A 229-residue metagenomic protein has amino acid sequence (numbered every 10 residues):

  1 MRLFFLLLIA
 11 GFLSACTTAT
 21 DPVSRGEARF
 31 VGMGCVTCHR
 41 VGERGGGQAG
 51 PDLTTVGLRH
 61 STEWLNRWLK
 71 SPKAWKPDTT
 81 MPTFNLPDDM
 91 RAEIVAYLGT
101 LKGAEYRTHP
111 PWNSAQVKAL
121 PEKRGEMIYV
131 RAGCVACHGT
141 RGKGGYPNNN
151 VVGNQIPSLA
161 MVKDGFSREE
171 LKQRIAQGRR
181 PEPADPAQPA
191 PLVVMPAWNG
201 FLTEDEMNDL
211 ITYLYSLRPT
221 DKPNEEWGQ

Functional and structural regions predicted by a protein language model:
F4-S14: Bacterial N-terminal signal peptides
C16-V31, A104-V130, G145, E225-Q229: Electrostatic cytochrome c docking/interface patches
V23-R29, V36-K70, P82, G139-A176 (+1 more regions): Gly/Gly-Pro-rich "capping" loops immediately C-terminal to redox-active cysteine motifs in periplasmic/lumenal
S24, A28, E63, R67 (+8 more regions): Solvent-exposed, polar/charged alpha-helical surfaces in well-ordered, non-transmembrane soluble domains, broadly
C35, C134: Short cysteine-rich clusters marking metal-coordination/redox-active sites
L58, K70-A74, A96-Y106, V130 (+5 more regions): Sec-exported extracytoplasmic/periplasmic mature domains
W64, T83-P110, P196-Q229: C-terminal capping alpha-helices of c-type cytochrome domains
H138, R180-A187: Proline-centered turn/helix-capping motifs that create local helix->coil transitions or kinks
